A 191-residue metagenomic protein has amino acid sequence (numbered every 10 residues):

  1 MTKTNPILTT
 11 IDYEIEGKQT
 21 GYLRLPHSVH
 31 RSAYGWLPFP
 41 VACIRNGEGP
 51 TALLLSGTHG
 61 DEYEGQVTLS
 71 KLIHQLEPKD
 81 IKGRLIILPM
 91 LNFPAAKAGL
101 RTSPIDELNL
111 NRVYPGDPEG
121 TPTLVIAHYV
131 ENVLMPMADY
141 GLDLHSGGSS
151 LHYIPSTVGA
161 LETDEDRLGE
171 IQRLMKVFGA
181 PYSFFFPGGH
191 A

Functional and structural regions predicted by a protein language model:
M1-A191: Structured catalytic-domain cores with a bias toward divalent-metal coordination
